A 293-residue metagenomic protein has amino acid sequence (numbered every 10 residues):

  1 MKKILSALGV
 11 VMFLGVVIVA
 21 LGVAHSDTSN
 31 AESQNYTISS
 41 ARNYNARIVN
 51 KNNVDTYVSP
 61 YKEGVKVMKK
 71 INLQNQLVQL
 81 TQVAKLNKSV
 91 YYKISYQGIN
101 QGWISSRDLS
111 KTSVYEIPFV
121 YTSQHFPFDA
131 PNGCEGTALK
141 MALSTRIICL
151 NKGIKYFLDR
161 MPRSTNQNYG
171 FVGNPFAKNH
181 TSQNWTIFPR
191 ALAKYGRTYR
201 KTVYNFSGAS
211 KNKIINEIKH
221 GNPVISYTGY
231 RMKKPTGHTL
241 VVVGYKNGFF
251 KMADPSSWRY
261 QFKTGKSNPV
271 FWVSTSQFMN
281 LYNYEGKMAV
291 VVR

Functional and structural regions predicted by a protein language model:
M1-T28: Sec-dependent N-terminal signal peptides of Gram-positive bacterial secreted proteins and lipoproteins
D27-Y91, S95: Beta-loop motif signature
A31-T37, S95-V114: Boundary regions of SH3-family modules and the immediately adjacent low-complexity/disordered segments in eukaryotic
R42-Y44, Y245-R293: Noncatalytic regulatory segments and standalone regulatory/sensor domains
N87, P127-G136, L150, W185-P189 (+3 more regions): Solvent-exposed, acidic/flexible segments
S110-T181, Y230, T264-K266: Active-site-adjacent structural segments surrounding the nucleophilic cysteine of cysteine proteases and isopeptidases
I117, R197-T202, H220-I225, K246-F249 (+1 more regions): Loop/turn elements at helix/coil->beta-strand transitions in domains of secreted/extracellular proteins
F206-A253: Active-site-adjacent substructure of cysteine-protease-like catalytic cores
